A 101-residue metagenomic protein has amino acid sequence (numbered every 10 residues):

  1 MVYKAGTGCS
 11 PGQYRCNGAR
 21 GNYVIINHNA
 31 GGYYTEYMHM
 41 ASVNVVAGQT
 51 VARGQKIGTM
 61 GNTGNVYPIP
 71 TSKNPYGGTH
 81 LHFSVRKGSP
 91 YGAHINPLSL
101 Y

Functional and structural regions predicted by a protein language model:
M1-N44, N65-H80: Zn2+-dependent peptidoglycan hydrolase active-site motif and core
Y3, A52, G58-T59: Hydrophobic beta-strand signal
R15, V43-Q55, K73-Y101: Acidic, glycine-rich catalytic/binding loops that coordinate metals and/or anionic ligands
I25, E36, T59, N96-S99: Conserved beta-strand positions that form and line the central face of beta-propeller blades
Q55-G58, Y67-I69: Short C-terminal domain-edge/linker segments immediately following a structured domain
T63-V66, G88-P90: Short Gly/Pro-enriched loop/turn and capping motifs at secondary-structure junctions
